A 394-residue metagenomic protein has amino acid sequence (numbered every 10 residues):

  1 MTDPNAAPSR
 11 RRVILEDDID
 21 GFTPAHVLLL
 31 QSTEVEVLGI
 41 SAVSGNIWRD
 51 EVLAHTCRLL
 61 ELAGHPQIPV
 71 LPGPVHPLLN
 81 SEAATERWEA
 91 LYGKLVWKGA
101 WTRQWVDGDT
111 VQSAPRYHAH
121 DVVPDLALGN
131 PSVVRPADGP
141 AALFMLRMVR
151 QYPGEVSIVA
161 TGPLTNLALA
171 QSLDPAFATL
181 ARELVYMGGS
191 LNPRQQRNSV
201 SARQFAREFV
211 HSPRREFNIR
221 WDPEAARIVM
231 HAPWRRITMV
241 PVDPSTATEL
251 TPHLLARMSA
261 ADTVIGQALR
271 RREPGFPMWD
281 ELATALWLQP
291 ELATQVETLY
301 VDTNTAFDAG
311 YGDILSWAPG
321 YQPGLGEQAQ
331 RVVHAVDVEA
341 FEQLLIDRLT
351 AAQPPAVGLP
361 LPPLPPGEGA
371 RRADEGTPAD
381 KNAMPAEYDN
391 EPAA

Functional and structural regions predicted by a protein language model:
T2-R11, A25-V37, V210-H211, F217-P366 (+1 more regions): Conformational coupling and interaction surfaces
D3-P66, S81, R103, V111-T238 (+1 more regions): Active-site histidine-anchored catalytic micro-motif
Q67-P69, V96-W97: Ligand-binding beta-strand-loop-alpha-helix segment within the catalytic cores of soluble metabolic enzymes
P69-P77: A short, structured active-site edge motif that brings together acidic residues
A84-L91, N198-A202, L255: Short, surface-exposed amphipathic charged segments that create phosphate/polyanion-binding patches used for binding
E86-V106: A charged helix-plus-loop insertion that forms the helical arch/lid used to bind and gate nucleic-acid substrates
G367-G369, G376: Residue-identity detector for glycine
